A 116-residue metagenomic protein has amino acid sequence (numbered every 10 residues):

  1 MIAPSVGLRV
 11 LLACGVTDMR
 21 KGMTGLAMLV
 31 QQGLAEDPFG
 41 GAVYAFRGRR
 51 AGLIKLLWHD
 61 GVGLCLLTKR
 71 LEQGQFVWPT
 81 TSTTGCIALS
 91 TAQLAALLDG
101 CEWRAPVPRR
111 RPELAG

Functional and structural regions predicted by a protein language model:
M1-G116: Polybasic/polar functional segments that serve as interface/processing modules
